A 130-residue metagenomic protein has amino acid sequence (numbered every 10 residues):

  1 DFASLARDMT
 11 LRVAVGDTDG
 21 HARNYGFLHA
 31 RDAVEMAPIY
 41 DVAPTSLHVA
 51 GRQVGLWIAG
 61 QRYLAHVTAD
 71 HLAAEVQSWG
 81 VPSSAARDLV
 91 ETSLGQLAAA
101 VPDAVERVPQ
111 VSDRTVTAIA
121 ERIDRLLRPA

Functional and structural regions predicted by a protein language model:
D1-A130: Anionic ligand-binding catalytic core segments
